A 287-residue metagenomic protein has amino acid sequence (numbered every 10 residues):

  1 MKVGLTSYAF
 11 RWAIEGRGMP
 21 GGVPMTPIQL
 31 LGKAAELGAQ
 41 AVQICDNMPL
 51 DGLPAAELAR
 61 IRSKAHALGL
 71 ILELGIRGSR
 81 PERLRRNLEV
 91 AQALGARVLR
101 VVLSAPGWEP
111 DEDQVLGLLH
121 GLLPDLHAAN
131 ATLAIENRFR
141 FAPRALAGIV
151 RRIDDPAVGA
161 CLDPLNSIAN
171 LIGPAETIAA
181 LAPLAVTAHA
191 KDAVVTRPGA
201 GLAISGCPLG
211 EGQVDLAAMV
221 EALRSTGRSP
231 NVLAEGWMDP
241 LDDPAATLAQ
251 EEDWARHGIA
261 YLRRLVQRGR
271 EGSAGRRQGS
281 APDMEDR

Functional and structural regions predicted by a protein language model:
M1-A93, E252, R256-R287: N-terminal pre-domain/capping segments
V3-F10, V42-I44, L70-I76, L99-V101 (+4 more regions): Hydrophobic faces of well-ordered beta-strands that scaffold small-molecule active sites in alpha/beta enzyme cores
L5, A34, A65, A91 (+7 more regions): Conserved, mostly hydrophobic/aromatic
L31-E36, D51-L72, R83-G95, L116-A128 (+3 more regions): Acidic (Asp/Glu)-rich catalytic clusters
C45-A56, I76-R85, P106-D111, N137-R144 (+3 more regions): Acidic-and-aromatic substrate-binding clefts and catalytic sites of carbohydrate-active enzymes
A91-P110, A129-P143: Active-site groove signature of glycoside hydrolases
G121-Q213: Acidic/histidine-rich catalytic cores of soluble enzymes
G212-A222, T226, P230-G236, P240-D243: H/E-rich (His + Asp/Glu) clusters that bind or coordinate divalent metals
